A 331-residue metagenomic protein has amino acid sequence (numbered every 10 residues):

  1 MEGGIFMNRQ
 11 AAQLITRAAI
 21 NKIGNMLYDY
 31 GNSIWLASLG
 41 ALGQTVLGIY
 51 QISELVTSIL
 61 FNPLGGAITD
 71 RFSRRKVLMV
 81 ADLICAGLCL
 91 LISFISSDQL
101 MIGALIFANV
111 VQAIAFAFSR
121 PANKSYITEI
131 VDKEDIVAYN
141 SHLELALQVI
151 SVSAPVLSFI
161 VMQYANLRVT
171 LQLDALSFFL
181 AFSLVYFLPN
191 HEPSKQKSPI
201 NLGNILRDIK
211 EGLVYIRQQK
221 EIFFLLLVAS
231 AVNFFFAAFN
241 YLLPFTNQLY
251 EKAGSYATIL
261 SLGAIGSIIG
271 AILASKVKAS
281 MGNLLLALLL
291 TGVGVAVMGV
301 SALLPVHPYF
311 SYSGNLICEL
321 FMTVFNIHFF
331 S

Functional and structural regions predicted by a protein language model:
E2-A11, H191-L226: Juxtamembrane intracellular "pre-TM" segments in multi-pass secondary transporters
Q13-Y30, Q51-A67, S73-L88, A104-M162 (+4 more regions): Substrate-agnostic recognition of the 12-TM MFS/MFS-like secondary transporter fold
A19, L167-Q172, D208-K210, V214-I269: A single, central transmembrane helix in multi-pass transporters
S33-L42, S93-S96, S153-L173, L249-Y250: Transmembrane alpha-helix termini and helix-breaking/packing motifs in multi-pass membrane transporters
W35-G40, R71, Y126-I130, T246-Y250: Helix-to-coil boundary motifs at intracellular loop junctions of multi-pass secondary transporters
A41-G48, S141, A253-L260: Small-residue hotspots at the loop-to-helix junctions and early N-terminal turns of transmembrane alpha-helices
N62, R71, R75-V77, A81 (+2 more regions): C-terminal transmembrane bundle of multi-pass solute transporters/carriers
S125, E129, L167, L171-N201: Helix-loop junctions on the cytosolic side of multi-pass membrane transporters, especially the intracellular loop
